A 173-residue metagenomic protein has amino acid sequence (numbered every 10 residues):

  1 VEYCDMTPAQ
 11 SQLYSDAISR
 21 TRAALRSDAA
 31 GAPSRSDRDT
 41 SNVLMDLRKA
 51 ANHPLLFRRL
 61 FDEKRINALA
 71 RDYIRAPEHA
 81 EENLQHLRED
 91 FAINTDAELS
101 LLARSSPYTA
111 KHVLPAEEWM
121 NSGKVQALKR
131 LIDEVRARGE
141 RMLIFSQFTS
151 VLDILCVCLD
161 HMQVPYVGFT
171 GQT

Functional and structural regions predicted by a protein language model:
V1-A97: Inter-lobe connector of SF1/SF2 helicase motors
Y3-T7, P33-T40, L114-N121, R141 (+2 more regions): Amphipathic alpha-helical protein-protein interaction segments
R26, L99-A116: Short glycine/proline-rich turn/loop motifs
L47, Q126-K129: Conserved alphaE helix
E118-W119, L128-D133: N-terminal flanking helix/linker immediately upstream of nucleotide/cofactor-binding cores
D133, A137-T173: Conserved helicase motor "Helicase C" RecA-like lobe of SF1/SF2 P-loop NTPases
